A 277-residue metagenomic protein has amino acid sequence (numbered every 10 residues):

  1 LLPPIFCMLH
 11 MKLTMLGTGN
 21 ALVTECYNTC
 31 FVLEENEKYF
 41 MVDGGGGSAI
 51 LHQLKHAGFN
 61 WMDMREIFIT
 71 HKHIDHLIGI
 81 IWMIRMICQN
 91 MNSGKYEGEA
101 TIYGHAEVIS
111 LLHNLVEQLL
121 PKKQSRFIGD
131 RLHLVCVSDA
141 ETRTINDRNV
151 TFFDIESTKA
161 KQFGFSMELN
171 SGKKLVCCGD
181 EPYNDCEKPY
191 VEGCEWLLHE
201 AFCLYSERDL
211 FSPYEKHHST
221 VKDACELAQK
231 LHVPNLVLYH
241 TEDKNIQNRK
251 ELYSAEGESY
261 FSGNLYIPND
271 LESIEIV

Functional and structural regions predicted by a protein language model:
L1-H10: Short, Lys/Arg-enriched N-terminal segments with co-localized hydrophobic residues within the first ~10-30 amino acids
L9-A57, K161-D180, W196: Conserved beta-strand hairpin/beta-sheet module of binuclear metal-dependent hydrolase folds, prominently
L13, D43, L54, H71 (+8 more regions): Divalent metal-coordination and catalytic microenvironments
V23-E25, C136-S206: Active-site-proximal loop/helix segment associated with metal-binding centers of metalloenzymes
M41-G45, M64-D75, G79, H105 (+4 more regions): Active-site neighborhood of phospho(di)ester-bond hydrolases with catalytic His/Asp-centered motifs
S48-A100: Active-site metal-binding motif and surrounding structural segment of the metallo-beta-lactamase
Y96-K161, D270: Metallo-beta-lactamase
P182-E272: Cap/insert and terminal regions of metallo-dependent hydrolase folds
